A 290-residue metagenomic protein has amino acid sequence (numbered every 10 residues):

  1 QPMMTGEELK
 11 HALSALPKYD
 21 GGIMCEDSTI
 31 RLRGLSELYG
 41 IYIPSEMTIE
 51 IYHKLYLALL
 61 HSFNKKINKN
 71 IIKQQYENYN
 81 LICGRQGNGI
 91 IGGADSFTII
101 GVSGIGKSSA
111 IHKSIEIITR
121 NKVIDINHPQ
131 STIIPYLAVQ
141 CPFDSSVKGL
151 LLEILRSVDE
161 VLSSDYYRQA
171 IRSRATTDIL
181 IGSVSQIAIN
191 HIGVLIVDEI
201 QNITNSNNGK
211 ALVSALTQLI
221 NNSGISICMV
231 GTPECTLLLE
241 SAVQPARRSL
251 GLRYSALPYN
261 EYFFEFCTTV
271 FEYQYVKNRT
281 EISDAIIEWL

Functional and structural regions predicted by a protein language model:
Q1-G93: A short, basic N-terminal segment
Y52, N64, N68-I71, Q75-I82 (+7 more regions): Mid-core helix/loop region of P-loop NTP-binding domains shared across ATPases and GTPases
G87-H112: Walker A/P-loop nucleotide-binding motif
A94-T98, Y136, V194: Residue-level preference for the first positions of well-ordered beta-strands
K107, S146-K148, C235-L239: Switch/connector loops and helix/strand junctions flanking conserved nucleotide-binding motifs in nucleotide-processing
I117-P129, E160-S163: Post-Walker A helix-loop "phosphate-sensing" segment adjacent to the P-loop in P-loop NTPases
K122-P142: Conserved catalytic segments around the Walker B and adjacent sensor/switch elements of P-loop NTPase domains
V184-Q186, T204, S214-A285, W289: The catalytic "switch" region of P-loop NTPases
